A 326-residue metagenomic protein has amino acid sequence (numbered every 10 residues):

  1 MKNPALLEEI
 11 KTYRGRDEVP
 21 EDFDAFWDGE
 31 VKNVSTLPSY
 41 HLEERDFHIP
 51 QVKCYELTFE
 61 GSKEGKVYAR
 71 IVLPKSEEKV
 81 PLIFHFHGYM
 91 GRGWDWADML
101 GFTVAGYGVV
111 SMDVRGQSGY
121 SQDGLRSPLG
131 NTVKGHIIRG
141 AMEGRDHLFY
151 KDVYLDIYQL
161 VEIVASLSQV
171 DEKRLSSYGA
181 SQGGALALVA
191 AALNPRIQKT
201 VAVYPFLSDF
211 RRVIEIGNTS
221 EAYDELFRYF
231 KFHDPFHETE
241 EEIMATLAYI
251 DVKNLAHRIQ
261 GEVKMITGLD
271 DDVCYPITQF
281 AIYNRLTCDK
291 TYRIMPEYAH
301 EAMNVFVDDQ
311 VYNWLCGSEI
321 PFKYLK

Functional and structural regions predicted by a protein language model:
M1-V52, Y324-K326: N-terminal targeting or regulatory segments adjacent to alpha/beta-hydrolase or S9 domains
N33-E77: N-terminal cap/lid segment of alpha/beta-hydrolase-fold proteins
W94, L100-L155: Cap/lid segment of the alpha/beta-hydrolase catalytic domain
H136-S181: Gly/Ser-rich "nucleophile elbow"/oxyanion-hole loop immediately N-terminal to the catalytic nucleophile in hydrolases
V189-H237, I294: Hydrolase active-site cap/lid region
R258-I259, M265-T267, D271: Short beta-strand/loop motif that positions the catalytic acidic residue of the alpha/beta-hydrolase fold
L269-C274, E301: Acidic catalytic loop of the alpha/beta-hydrolase fold
I294-Y312: Histidine-bearing beta->alpha loop at or near hydrolase active sites
